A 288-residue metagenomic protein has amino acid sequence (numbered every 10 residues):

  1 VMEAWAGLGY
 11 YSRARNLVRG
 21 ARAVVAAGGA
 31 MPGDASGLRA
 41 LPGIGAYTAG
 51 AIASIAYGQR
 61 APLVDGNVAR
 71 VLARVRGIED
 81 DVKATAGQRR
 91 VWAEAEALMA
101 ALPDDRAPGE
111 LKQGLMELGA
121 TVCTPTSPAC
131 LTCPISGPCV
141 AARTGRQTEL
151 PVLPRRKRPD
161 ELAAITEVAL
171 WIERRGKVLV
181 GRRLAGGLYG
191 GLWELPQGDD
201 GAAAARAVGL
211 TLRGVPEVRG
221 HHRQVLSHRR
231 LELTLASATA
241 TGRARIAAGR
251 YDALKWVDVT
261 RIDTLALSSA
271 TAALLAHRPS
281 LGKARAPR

Functional and structural regions predicted by a protein language model:
V1-L131, I135-T144, T148-L150, L210-T211: Catalytic cores of DNA base-excision repair glycosylases
E117-R288: Intrinsically disordered, low-complexity, charged terminal extensions of DNA damage-control enzymes
